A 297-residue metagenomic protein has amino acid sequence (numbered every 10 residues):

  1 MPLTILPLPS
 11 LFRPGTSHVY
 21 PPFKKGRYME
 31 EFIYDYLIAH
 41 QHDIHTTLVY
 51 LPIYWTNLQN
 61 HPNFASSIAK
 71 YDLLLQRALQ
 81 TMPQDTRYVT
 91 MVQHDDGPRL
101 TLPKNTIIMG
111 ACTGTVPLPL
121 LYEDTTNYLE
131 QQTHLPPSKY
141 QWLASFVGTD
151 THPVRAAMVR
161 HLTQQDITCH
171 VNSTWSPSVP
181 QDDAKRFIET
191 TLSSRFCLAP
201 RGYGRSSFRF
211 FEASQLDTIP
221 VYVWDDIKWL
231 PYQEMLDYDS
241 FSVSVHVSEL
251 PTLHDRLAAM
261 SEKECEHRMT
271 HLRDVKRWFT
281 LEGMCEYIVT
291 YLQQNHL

Functional and structural regions predicted by a protein language model:
M1-F211, L216, V223-V245, M260-H267 (+1 more regions): Nucleotide-sugar donor-binding catalytic core of glycosyltransferases
M235, P251-L253: Extended, Lys/Glu/Leu-rich amphipathic alpha-helical scaffolds
L250-P251, E262: Residues at or immediately preceding the N-termini of alpha-helices
